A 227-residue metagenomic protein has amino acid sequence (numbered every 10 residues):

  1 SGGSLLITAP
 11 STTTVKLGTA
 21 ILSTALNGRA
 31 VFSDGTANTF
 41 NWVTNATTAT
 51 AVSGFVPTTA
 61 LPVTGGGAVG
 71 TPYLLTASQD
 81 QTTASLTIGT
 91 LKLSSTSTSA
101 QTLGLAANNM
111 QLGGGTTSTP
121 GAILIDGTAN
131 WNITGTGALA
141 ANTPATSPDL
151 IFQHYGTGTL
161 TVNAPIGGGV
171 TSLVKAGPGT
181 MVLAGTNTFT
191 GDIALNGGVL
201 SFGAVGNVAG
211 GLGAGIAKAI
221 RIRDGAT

Functional and structural regions predicted by a protein language model:
S1, L6-T136, A164-V170, P178-T227: Surface-exposed loop/turn positions within long extracellular repeat scaffolds, especially the passenger domains
T136-S172: Extended, non-globular alpha-helical segments
